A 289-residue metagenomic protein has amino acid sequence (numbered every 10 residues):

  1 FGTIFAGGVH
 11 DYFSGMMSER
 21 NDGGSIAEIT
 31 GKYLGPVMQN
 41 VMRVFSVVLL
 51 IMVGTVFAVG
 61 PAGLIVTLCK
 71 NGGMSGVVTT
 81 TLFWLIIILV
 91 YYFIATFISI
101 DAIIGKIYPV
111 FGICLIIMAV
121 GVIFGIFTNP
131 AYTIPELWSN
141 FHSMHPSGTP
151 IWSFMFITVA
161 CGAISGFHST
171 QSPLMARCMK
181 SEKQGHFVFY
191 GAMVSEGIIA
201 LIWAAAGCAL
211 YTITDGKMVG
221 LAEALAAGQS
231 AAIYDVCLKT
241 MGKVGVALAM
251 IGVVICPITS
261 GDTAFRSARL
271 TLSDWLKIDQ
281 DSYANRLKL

Functional and structural regions predicted by a protein language model:
F1-I4, D22, L49-A62, I157-M179 (+1 more regions): Membrane-helix boundary/coupling elements in multi-pass transport proteins
G8-M38, R177, Q184, V188 (+2 more regions): Flexible loop linkers connecting adjacent transmembrane helices in multi-pass alpha-helical membrane transporters
S14-G15, I126-L137, A192-D235: Extracellular/periplasmic helix-exit of transmembrane alpha-helices
I26-A27, I98-G112, F167-A200, K217-I233 (+1 more regions): Hydrophobic, small-residue-rich membrane helices and short re-entrant helix-turn-helix hairpins that build
Y33, V110-G125, M193-I202, K288-L289: Small-residue-rich segments of transmembrane alpha-helices in multi-pass membrane proteins, especially helix faces
P36-R43, V47, V78-I86, G191-L201 (+7 more regions): Loop-to-transmembrane helix boundary motifs in multi-pass membrane proteins
G54-A58, A62-G72, T79-W84, T96 (+1 more regions): Hydrophobic alpha-helical segments and their helix-loop junctions in multi-pass secondary transporters
G125-A131, N140-W203, I251-S260: Hydrophobic, membrane-embedded alpha-helices of multi-pass small-molecule transporters
